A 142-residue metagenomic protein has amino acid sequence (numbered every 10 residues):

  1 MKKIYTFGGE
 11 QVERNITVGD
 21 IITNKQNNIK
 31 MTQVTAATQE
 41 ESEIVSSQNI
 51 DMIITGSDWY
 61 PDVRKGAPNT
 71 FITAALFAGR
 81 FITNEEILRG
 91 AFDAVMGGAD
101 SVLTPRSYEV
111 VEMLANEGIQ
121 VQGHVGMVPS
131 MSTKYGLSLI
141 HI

Functional and structural regions predicted by a protein language model:
M1-A67: Conserved N-terminal beta1-alpha1 strand-loop-helix module at the mouth
T32-T35, I53-T55, I72-L76, V102-T104 (+1 more regions): Hydrophobic faces of well-ordered beta-strands that scaffold small-molecule active sites in alpha/beta enzyme cores
Q39-S42, Y60, N84-I87, A91 (+1 more regions): Generic hydrophobic/aromatic pocket-lining and core-packing "Φ" positions
W59-R80, V110-S130: Alpha-helix-loop-beta-strand connector modules within alpha/beta enzyme cores
T70-T104: Glycine/small-residue-rich loop that forms an oxyanion/phosphate-binding "nest" at active or ligand-binding sites
M131-S138: Acidic/polar active-site rim loop that often engages polyanionic ligands
I140-I142: Conserved small/polar residues in nucleotide/adenosyl-binding loops
